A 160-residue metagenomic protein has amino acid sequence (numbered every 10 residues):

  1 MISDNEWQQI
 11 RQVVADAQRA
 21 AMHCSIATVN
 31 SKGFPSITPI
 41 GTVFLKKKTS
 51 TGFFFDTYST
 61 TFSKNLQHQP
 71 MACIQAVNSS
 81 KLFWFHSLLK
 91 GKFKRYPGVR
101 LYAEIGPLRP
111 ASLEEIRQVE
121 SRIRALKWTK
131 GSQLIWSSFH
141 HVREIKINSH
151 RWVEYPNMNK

Functional and structural regions predicted by a protein language model:
M1-K160: Binding-site signature for planar aromatic cofactors or substrates
